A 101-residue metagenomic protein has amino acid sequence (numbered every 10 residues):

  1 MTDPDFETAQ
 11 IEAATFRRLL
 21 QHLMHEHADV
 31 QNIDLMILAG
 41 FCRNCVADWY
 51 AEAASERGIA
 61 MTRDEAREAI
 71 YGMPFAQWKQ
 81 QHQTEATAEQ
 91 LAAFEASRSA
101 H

Functional and structural regions predicted by a protein language model:
T2-H101: Domain-level signature for proteins that mediate thiol-based redox and metal-cofactor handling
